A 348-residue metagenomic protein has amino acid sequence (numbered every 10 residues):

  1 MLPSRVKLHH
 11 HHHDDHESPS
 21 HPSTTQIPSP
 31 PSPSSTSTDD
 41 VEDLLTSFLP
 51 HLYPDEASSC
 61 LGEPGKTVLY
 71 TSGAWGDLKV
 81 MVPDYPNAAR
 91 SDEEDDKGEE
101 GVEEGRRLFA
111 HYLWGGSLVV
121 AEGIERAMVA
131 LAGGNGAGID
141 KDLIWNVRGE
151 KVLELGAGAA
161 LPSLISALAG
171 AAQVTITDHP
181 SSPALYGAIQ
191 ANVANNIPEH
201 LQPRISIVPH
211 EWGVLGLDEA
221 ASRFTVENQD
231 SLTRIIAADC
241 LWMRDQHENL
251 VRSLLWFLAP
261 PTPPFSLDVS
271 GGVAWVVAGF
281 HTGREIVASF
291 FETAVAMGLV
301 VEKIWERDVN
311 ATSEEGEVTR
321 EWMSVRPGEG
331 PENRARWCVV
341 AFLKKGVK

Functional and structural regions predicted by a protein language model:
M1-K348: S-adenosylmethionine-dependent methyltransferases
